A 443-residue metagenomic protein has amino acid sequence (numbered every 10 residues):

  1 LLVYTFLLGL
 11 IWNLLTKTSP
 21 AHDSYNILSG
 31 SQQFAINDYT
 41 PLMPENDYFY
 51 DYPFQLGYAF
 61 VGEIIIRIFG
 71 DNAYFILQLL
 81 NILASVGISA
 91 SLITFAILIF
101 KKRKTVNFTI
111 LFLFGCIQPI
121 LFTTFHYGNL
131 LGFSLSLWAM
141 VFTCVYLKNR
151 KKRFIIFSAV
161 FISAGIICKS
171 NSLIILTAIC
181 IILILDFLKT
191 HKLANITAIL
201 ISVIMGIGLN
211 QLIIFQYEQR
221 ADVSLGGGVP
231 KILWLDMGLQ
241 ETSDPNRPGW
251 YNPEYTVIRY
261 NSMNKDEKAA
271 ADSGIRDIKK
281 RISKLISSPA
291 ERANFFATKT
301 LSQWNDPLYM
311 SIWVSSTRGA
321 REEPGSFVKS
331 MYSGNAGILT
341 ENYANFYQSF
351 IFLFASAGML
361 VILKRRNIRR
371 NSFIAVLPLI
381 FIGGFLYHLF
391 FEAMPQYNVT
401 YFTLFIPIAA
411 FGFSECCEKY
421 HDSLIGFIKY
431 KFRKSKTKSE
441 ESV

Functional and structural regions predicted by a protein language model:
T16-Q32, I36-I65, D71-N72, A270-G274: Extracytoplasmic catalytic/substrate-binding loops of multi-pass membrane glycan-assembly enzymes
T40-P41, E218-E322: Membrane-proximal stem/loop segments at transmembrane-domain junctions that anchor or position
Y52, L56-F60, I68-G87, E341-N345: Loop-to-helix entry region of an early transmembrane alpha helix in multi-pass inner-membrane enzymes
F75-I76, L80-N81, T298-F381: Membrane-interface anchor segments at the N-terminal boundary of transmembrane helices in multi-pass membrane enzymes
L79-K101, W138, A357: Transmembrane-helix motifs of polytopic, lipid-linked glycan transferases
L92-G115, R370-A375: Transmembrane-helix signature of polytopic, membrane-embedded enzymes that assemble or transfer cell-envelope glycans
L121-G132: Short acidic/glycine- and proline-prone juxtamembrane loop motifs at membrane-interface regions of multi-pass membrane
F154-K169, I179, S202-G206, G383: Membrane-interface alpha helices of multi-pass inner-membrane proteins
